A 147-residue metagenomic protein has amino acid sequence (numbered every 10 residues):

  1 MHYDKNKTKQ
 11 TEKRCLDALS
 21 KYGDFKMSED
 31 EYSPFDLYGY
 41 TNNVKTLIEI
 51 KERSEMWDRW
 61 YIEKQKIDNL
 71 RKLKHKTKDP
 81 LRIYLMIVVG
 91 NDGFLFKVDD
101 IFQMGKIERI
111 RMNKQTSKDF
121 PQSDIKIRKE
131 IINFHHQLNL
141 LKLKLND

Functional and structural regions predicted by a protein language model:
M1-E29: Acidic-basic catalytic patches of nuclease active cores, encompassing PD-(D/E)XK and other metal-cofactor nuclease
H2, V89, K144-D147: Ribonuclease/tRNase effector modules and their secretory precursors
L19, L37-S54: Conserved catalytic cores of phosphodiester-cleaving nucleases, focusing on short active-site segments
M27, L47, Y84-I87: A structural signal for short, well-ordered beta-strand segments and their strand-loop junctions that often border
S33: Beta-rich catalytic cores
R53-K76: Mg2+/Mn2+-dependent nuclease catalytic core
H75-I101: Nucleic-acid nuclease catalytic cores
F94-D147: Intrinsically disordered, low-complexity terminal regions enriched in charged/polar residues
